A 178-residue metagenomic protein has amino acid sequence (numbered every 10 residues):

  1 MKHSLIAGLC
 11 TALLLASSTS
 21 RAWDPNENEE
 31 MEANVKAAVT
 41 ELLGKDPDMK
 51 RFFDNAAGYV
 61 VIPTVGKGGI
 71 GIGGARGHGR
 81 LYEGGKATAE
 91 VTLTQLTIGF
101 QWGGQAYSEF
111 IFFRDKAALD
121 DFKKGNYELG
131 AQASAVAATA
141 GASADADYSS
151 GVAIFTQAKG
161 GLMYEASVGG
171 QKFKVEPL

Functional and structural regions predicted by a protein language model:
M1-G8: Bacterial N-terminal signal peptides that target proteins for export
G8-L9, F52: A ubiquitous, low-specificity "background" feature that marks scattered single residues across proteins without
L9-L15: Hydrophobic helical h-region of N-terminal Sec-dependent signal peptides in bacterial secretory/periplasmic proteins
S17-T19: N-terminal signal peptide c-region/cleavage motif recognized by signal peptidases
W23-L178: Small-residue-enriched, tightly packed secondary-structure blocks
